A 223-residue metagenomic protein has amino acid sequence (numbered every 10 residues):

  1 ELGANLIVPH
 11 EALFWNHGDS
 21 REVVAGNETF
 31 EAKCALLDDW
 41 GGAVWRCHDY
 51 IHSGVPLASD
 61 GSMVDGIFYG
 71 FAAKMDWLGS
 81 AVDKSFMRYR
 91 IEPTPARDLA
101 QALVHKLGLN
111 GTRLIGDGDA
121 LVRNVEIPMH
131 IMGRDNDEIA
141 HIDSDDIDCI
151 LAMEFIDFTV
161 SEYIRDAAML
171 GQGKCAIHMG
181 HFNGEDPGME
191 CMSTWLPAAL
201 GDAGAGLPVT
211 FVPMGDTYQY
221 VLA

Functional and structural regions predicted by a protein language model:
E1-A223: Active-site catalytic microenvironments in core metabolic enzymes, especially phosphate/sugar-handling
